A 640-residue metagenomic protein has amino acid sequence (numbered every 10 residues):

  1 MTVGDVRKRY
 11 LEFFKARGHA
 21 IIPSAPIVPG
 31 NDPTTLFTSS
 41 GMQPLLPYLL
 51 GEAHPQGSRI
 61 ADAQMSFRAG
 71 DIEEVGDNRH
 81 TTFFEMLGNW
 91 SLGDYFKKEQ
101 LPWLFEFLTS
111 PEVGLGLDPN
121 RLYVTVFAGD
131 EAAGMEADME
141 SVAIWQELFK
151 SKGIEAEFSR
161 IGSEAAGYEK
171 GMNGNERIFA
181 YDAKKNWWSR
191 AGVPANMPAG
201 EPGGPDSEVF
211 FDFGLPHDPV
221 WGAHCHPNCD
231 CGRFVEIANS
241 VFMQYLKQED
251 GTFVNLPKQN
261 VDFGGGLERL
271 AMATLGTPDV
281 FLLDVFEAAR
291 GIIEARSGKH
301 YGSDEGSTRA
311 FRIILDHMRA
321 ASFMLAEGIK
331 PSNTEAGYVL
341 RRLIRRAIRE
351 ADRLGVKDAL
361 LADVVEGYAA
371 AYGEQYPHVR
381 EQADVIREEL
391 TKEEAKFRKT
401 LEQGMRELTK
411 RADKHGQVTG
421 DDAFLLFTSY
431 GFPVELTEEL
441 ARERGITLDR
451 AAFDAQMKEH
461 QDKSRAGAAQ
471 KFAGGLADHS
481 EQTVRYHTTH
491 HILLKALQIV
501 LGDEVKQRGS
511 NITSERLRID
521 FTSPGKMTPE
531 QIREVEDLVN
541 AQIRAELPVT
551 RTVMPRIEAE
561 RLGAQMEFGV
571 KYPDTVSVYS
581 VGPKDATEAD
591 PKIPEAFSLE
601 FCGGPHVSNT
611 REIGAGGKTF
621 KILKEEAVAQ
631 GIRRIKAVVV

Functional and structural regions predicted by a protein language model:
M1-W103, F107-V640: A glycine- and charged-residue-rich anion-binding loop/surface
